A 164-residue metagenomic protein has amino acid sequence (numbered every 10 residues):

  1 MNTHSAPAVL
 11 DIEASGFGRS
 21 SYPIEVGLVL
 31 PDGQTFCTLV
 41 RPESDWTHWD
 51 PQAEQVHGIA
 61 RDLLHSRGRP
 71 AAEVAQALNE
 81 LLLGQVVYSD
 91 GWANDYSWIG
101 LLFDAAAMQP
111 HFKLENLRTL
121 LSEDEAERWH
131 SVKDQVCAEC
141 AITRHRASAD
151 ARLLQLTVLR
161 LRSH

Functional and structural regions predicted by a protein language model:
N2-N94, L101, Q135-A141: Conserved non-catalytic scaffold segment of RNase H-like nuclease domains
D45-H48, E54, R61, E115-Q155: Active-site-proximal helix-loop-helix substrate-binding element of RNase H-like nuclease domains
P70, A107-H111, A126-V132: Short, charged low-complexity intrinsically disordered segments located at boundaries of structured domains
D90-A93, H111, H145-S148: Short, well-ordered coil↔helix boundary/capping segments
D95-L114: Substrate-recognition/cap helix-loop segment adjacent to the acidic, metal-dependent catalytic center of Asp-based
